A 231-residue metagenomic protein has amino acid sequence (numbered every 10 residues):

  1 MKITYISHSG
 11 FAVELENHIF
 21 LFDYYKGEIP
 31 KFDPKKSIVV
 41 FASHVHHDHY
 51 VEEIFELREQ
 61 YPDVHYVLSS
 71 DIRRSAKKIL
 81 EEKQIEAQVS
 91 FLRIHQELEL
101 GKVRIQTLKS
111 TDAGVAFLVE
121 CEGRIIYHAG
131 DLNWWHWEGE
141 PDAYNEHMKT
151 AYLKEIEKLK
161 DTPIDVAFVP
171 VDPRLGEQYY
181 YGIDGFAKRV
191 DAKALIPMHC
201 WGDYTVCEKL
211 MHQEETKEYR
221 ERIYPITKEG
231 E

Functional and structural regions predicted by a protein language model:
M1-H8, H65, K83-L98, Y179-E231: Binuclear metal-ion centers of metallo-dependent hydrolases, dominated by the metallo-beta-lactamase
M1-K35, Q88-P163, I226-E231: Core dinuclear metal-dependent hydrolase active-site scaffold
I19-F20, V39, V166, A194: Short, Asp-centered acidic motifs that coordinate Mg2+ and/or phosphate in catalytic or ligand-binding sites
K26-R74, E157-F168: Active-site metal-binding motif and surrounding structural segment of the metallo-beta-lactamase
G27-I29, H46-Y50, I72-A76, Q96-L98 (+4 more regions): Active-site environment of divalent metal-dependent phosphoester hydrolases
V51-Q60, K77-L80, T205-Q213: Metal-dependent catalytic neighborhoods of phosphoester/phosphodiester hydrolases
A129, P170, P197-H199: A cross-family glycoside hydrolase active-site/sugar-binding cleft signature
A151-E157, G176-G185: A short, acidic, amphipathic alpha-helical segment used as a generic capping/interface helix at domain edges
